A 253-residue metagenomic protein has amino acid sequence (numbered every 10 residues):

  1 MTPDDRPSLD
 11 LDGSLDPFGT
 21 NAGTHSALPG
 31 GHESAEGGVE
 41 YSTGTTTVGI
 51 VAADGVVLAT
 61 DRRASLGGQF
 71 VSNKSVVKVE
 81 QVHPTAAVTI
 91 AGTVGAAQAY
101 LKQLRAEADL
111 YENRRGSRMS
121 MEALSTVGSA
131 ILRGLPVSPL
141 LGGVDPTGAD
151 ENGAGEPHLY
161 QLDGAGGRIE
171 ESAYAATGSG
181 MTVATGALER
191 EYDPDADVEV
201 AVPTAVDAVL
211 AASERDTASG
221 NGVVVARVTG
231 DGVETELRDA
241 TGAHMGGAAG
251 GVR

Functional and structural regions predicted by a protein language model:
T2-D5, G164-R253: A two-mode feature
T2-T43, H83, T89-A165, A240-G242 (+1 more regions): Contiguous domain-boundary segments centered on the initiation and propagation of an alpha-helix
G38-T43, V48-V51, V71-S72, V79-V82 (+5 more regions): Solvent-exposed alpha-helices and their adjacent loops that cap or buttress functional pockets in soluble metabolic
T46-I50, V56-L58, V137-D145, G222-R227 (+1 more regions): Short beta-strand scaffold segments in enzyme catalytic cores
I50, V56-D61, P84-G92, E171-Y174: Short, well-ordered beta-strand elements
V57-D61, F70, Y160-D163: Beta-strand scaffold of nucleotide-dependent catalytic cores
R62, G67-V94: A phosphate-binding glycine/aspartate-rich beta-alpha loop in the early core of alpha/beta enzymes
G67-N73, Q98-K102, E170-A173, M245-G250: A short, polar/proline- and glycine-enriched secondary-structure boundary/capping micro-motif
